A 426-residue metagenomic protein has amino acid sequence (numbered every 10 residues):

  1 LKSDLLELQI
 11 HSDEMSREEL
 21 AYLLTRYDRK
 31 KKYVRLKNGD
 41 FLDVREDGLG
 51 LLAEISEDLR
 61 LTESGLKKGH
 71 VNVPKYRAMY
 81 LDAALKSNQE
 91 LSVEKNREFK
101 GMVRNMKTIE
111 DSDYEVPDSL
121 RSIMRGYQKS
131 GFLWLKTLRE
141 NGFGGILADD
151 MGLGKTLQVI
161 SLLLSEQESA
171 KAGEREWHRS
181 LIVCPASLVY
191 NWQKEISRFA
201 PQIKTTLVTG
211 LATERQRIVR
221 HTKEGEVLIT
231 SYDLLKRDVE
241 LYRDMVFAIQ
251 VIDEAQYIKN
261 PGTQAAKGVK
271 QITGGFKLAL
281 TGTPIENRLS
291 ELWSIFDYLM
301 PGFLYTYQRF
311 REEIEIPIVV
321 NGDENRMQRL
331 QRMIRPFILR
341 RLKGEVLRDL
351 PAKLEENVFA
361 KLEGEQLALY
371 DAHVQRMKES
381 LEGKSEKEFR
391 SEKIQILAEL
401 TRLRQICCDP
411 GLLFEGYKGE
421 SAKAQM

Functional and structural regions predicted by a protein language model:
L1-N105, A170, L292: Charged, low-complexity intrinsically disordered regions
E90-D323, R329-M426: ASCE P-loop NTPase motor core, strongest for the SF2 helicase catalytic module
